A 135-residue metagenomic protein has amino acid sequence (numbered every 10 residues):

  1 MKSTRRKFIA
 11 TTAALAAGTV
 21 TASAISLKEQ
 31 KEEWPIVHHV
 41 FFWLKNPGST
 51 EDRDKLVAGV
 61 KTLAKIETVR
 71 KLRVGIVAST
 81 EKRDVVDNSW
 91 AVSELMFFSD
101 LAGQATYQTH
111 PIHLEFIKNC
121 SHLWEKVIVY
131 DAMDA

Functional and structural regions predicted by a protein language model:
M1-A16: N-terminal secretory signal peptides and thylakoid transit peptides that target proteins across membranes
A17-T21: Hydrophobic alpha-helical topogenic segments used for membrane insertion/localization
A22-E51: C-terminal segment of N-terminal export signals and the immediately downstream linker at the start of the mature
A24-E29, A64-S93, E125-D134: Short, glycine- and small/hydrophobic-rich beta-strand elements in well-ordered beta-sheets
P35-L44, T80-Q108: Short, well-ordered beta-strand segments in beta-rich or mixed alpha/beta enzyme and ligand-binding folds
G48-V74, P111-L123: Short amphipathic alpha-helical segments
M96-D134: Surface-exposed, polar helix/loop patches in the mature regions of secreted/periplasmic/lumenal proteins that form
